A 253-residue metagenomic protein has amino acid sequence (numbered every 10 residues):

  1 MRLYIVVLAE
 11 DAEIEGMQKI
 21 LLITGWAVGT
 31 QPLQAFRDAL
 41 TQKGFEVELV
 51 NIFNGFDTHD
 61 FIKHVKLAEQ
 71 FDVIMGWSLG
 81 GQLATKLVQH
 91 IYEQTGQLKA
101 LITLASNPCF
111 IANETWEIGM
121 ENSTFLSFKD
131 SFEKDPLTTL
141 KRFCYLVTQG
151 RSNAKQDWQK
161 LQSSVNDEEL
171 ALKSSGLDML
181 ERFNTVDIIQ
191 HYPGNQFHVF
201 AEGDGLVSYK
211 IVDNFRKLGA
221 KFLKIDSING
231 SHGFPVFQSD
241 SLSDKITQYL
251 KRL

Functional and structural regions predicted by a protein language model:
M17-D57: Conserved HGGG/HGGXW glycine-rich cap/lid loop of the alpha/beta-hydrolase fold
G76-G80, A84: Gly/Ala-rich beta-loop-alpha elbow adjacent to hydrolase catalytic centers
I102-D130: Flexible "cap/lid" loop of the alpha/beta hydrolase fold
K134-E181: Conserved alpha/beta-hydrolase catalytic His-Asp/Glu region
H198-F200: Short beta-strand/loop motif that positions the catalytic acidic residue of the alpha/beta-hydrolase fold
G203-V207: Acidic catalytic loop of the alpha/beta-hydrolase fold
S208-F215: Short alpha-helix in the alpha/beta-hydrolase fold that links the catalytic acid
G230-D240: Catalytic histidine-centered segment of alpha/beta-hydrolase-like enzymes
